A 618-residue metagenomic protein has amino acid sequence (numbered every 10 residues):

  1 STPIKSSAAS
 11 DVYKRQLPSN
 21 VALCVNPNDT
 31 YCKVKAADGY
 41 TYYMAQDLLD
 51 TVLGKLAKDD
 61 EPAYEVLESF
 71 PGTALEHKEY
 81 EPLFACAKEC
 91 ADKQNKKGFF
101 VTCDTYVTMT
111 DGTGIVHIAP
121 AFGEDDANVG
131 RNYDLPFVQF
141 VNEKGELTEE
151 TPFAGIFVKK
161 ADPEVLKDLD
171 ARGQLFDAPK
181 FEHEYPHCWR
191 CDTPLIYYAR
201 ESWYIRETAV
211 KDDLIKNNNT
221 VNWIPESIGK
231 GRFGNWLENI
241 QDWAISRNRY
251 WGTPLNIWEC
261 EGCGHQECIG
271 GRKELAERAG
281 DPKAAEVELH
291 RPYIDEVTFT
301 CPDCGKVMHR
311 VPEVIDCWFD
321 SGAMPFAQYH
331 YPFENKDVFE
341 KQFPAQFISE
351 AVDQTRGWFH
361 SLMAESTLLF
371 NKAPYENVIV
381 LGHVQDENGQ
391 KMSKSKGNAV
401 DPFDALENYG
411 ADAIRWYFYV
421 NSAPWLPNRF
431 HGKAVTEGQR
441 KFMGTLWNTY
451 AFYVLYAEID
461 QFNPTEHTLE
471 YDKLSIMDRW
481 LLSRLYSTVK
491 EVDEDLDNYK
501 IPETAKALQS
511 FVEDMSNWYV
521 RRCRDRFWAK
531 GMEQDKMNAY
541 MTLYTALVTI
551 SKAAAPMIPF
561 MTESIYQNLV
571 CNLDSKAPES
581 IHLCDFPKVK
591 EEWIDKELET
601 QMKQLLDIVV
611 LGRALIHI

Functional and structural regions predicted by a protein language model:
S1, S7-N20, C32, A74-E81 (+9 more regions): Residue patterns forming the tRNA-binding/recognition surfaces of aminoacyl-tRNA synthetases and related DALR
S7-N26, C188-R190, R249-Y250, P254-L255 (+3 more regions): Conserved phosphate/anionic-ligand binding catalytic regions in large, soluble enzymes, centered on
P18-L23, D29-I115, E124: Protease-associated
E61-E65, S69-Y106, T193-P194, Y198-K216 (+1 more regions): Conserved oxyanion/phosphate-binding beta-strand-loop segments in alpha/beta enzyme cores
C90, R131-F140, K167-D177, N248 (+10 more regions): Secondary-structure transition/capping motifs at alpha-helix termini and the adjoining loop/turn into the next element
Q94-V107, Q139-V141, K211-N218, P325-Q342 (+7 more regions): Active-site-adjacent bridging/hinge elements
Y133-K144, R249-W251, E274-P427: Alpha-helical recognition segments enriched in aromatics with Gly/Pro capping that present substrate-recognition
D460-K490, R521-L611: Acidic, turn-prone loop/beta-hairpin segments
